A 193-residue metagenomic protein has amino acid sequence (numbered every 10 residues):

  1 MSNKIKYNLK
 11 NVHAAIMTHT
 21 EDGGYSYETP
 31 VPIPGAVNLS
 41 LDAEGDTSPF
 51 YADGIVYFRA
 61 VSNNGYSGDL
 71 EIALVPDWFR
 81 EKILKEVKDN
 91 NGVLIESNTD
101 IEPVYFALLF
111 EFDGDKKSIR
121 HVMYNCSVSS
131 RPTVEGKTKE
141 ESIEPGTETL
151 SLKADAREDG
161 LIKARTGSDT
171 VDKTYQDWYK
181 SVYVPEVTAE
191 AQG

Functional and structural regions predicted by a protein language model:
S2-R80, V128-T147: Solvent-exposed edge beta-strands and adjacent loop segments that serve as assembly or binding interfaces
K4-K6, K10, K82-K88, K116-K117 (+5 more regions): Context-gated lysine
I5, G23-Y25, P103, V122 (+3 more regions): Intrinsically disordered, low-complexity segments enriched in small/polar residues
A15-I16, L108, Q192: Intrinsic disorder/low-complexity segments
T20, D89, R157: Acidic surface patches and DE-rich sequence motifs
E28-I33, R120-C126, K163-S168: Short amphipathic beta-strand/extended segments with alternating polar/hydrophobic composition
F58-Y124: Structured, beta-strand-rich domain cores that present glycine/charged loop surfaces used to bind extended ligands
V128-G193: Mixed-charge, glycine-accented linear interaction segment located at domain edges/termini
